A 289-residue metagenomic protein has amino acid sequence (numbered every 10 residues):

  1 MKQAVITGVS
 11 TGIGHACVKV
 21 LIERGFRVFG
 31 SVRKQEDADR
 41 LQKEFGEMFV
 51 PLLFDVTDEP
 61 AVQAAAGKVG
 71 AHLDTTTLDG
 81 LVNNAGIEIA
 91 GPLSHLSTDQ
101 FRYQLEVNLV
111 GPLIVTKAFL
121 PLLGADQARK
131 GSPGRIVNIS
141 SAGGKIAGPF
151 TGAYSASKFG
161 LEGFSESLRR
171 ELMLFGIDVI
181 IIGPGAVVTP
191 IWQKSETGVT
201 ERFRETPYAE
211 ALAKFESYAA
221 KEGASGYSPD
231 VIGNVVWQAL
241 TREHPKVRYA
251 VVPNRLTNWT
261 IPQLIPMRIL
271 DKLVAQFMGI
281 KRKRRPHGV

Functional and structural regions predicted by a protein language model:
S10-T11: Conserved glycine-rich cofactor-binding loop
P51, L96, Q104-L105: A hydrophobic alpha-helix adjacent to the NAD(P)-binding/active-site core of NAD(P)-dependent oxidoreductases, strongly
F54-A64, T98: The beta1-alpha1 cofactor-binding region of Rossmann-like NAD(H)/NADP(H)-dependent oxidoreductases
P92-L93, Q100-R102: Substrate-binding pocket helix/loop in short-chain dehydrogenase/reductase
T116, S157: Active-site helix of classical SDR
S141: Residue(s) in the substrate-gating loop at a strand-loop-helix junction that position the organic substrate next
L174-G223: C-terminal beta-strand-loop-alpha-helix "lid" module of Rossmann-like NAD(P)-dependent dehydrogenases
